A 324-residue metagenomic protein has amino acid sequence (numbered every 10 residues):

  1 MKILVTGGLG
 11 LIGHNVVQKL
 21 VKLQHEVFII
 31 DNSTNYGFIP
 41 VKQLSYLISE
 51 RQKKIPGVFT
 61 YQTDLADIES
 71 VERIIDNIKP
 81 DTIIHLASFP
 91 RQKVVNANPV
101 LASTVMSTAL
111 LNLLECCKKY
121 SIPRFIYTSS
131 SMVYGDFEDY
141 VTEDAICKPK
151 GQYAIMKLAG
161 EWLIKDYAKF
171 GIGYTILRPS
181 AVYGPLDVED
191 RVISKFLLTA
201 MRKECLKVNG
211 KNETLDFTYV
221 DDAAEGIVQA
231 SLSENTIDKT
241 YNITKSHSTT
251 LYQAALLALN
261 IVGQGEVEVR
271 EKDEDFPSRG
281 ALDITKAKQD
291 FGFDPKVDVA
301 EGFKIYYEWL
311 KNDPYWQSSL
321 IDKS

Functional and structural regions predicted by a protein language model:
M1-R178: N-terminal Rossmann-like NAD(P)+-binding domain of SDR-like oxidoreductases, especially those catalyzing
L11, P90, D187, T249-T250: Short alpha-helical
V21, I75, L114, K118 (+6 more regions): A structural alpha-helix within SAM-dependent methyltransferase catalytic domains
Y36-F38, G135-F137, P185, L251 (+1 more regions): A short beta-to-alpha transition loop/helix N-cap that caps and shapes the active-site region
D67, P185-E189, H247, P295: Residue-level signature of the cytosolic catalytic core of signaling kinases
E69, D81, K93, V100 (+6 more regions): Residues in well-ordered alpha-helical elements
D139, K150-Y153, W162-L215, V220-Q229 (+1 more regions): NAD(P)-dependent short-chain dehydrogenase/reductase
A200-S324: C-terminal substrate-binding subdomain of Rossmann-fold SDR/epimerase-dehydratase oxidoreductases
